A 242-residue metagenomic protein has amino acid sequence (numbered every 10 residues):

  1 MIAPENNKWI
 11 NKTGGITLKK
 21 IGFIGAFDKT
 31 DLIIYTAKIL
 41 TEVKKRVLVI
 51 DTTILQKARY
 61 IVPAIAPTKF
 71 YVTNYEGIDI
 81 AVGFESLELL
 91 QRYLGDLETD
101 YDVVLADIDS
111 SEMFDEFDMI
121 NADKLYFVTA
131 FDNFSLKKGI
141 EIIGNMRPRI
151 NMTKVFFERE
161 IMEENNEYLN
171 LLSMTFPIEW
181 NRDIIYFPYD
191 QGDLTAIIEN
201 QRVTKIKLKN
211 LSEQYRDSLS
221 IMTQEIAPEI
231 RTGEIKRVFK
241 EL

Functional and structural regions predicted by a protein language model:
M1-T17: Short, Lys/Arg-enriched N-terminal segments with co-localized hydrophobic residues within the first ~10-30 amino acids
G14-D31, Y35-K38, K45-V103, D109-E112: P-loop/Walker-type NTP enzyme "switch/lid" segment
T30, Q56, F134, E163 (+1 more regions): Flexible, glycine-rich phosphate/dinucleotide-binding loops and adjacent beta-alpha linkers at cofactor/substrate
I33-L40, I140-G144: Histidine-anchored nucleotide/phosphate-binding helix
L40-T41, P177: A generic structural signal for well-ordered alpha-helical segments
V103-Y189: Conserved catalytic-core segment of NTP-binding enzymes
E163-D217, I221: Beta-strand-loop-alpha "switch" segments that mediate conformational coupling across diverse proteins
E229-L242: P-loop NTP-binding site
